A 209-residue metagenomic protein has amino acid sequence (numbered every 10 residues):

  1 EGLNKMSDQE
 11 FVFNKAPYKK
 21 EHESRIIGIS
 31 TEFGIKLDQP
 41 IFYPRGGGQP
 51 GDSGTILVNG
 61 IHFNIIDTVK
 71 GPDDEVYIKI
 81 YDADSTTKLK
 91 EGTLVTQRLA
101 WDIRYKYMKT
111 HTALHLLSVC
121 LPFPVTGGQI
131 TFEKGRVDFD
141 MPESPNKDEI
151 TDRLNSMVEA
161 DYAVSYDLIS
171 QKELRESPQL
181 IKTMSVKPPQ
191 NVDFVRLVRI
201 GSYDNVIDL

Functional and structural regions predicted by a protein language model:
L3-L209: Active-/binding-site microenvironments in catalytic and ligand-binding cores
